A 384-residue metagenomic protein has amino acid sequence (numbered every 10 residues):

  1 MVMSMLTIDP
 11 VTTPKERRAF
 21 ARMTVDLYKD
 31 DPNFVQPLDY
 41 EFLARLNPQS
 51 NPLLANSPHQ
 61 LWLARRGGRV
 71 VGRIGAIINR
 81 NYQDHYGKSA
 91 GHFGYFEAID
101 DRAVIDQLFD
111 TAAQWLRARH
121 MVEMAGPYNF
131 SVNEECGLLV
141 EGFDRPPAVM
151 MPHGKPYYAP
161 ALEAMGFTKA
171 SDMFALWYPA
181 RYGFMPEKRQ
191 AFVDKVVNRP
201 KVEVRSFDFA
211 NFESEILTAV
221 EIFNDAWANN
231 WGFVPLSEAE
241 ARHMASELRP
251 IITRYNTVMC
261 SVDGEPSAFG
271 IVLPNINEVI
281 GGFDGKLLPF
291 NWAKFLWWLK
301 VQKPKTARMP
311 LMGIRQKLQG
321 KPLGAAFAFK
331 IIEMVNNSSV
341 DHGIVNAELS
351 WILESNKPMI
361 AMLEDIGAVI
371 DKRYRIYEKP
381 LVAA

Functional and structural regions predicted by a protein language model:
M1-N33: Generic start-of-chain signal for non-secretory N-termini
S4-L6, Y178-R181, E378-A384: Short beta-strand-to-coil "C-cap" segments at the C-terminal boundary of structured domains/repeats, marking
T24-R66, I74-D84, S206, N211-I314: A conserved beta-strand-loop-helix scaffold within acyl/acetyltransferase catalytic domains
I78-N81, A361-E364, D371-A384: Alpha-helical subdomain
Q83-G166, S171, F283-D365: Acyl-donor binding region in acyl/amide transferases
P152-G232, N256: Acyltransferase donor/substrate-recognition loop-hinge adjacent to the catalytic core
